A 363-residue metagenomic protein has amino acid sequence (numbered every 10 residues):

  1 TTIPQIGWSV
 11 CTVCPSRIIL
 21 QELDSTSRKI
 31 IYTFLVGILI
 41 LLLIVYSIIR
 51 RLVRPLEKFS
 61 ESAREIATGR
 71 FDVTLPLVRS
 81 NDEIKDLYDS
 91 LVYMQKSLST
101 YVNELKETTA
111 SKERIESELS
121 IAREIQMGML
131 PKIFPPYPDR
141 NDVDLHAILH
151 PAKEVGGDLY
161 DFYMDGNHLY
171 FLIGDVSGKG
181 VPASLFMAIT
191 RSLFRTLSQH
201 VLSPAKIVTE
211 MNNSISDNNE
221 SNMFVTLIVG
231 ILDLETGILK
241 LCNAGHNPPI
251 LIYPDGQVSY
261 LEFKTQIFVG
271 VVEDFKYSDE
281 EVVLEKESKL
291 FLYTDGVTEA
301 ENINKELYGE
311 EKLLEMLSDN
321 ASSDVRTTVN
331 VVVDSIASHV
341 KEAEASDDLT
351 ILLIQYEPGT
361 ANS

Functional and structural regions predicted by a protein language model:
T1-R28: Extracellular/periplasmic juxtamembrane segments that couple receptor/chemosensory ectodomains to their
I3-V10, F71, G166-Y170, E287-K289: Short hydrophobic/glycine-rich mini-motifs in sensory/regulatory modules that couple input to downstream signaling
S16, I84, L91, S97-I115 (+1 more regions): Interdomain signal-transducing alpha-helical coiled-coil linkers
S16-R17, V176-S177, G296-V297: PAS/PAC or PAS-like capping segment
K29, T33, G37-R54: Cytosolic-side ends of inner-membrane transmembrane helices, especially those that anchor bacterial signal-transduction
I48, I228, E280-L292, V297-S363: C-terminal catalytic subdomain
R51-I66, R70-K96, Y101-V102: HAMP signal relay modules and closely related sensory coiled-coil linkers that couple transmembrane inputs to cytosolic
E104-F291, A343-N362: … and, occasionally, acidic/histidine-rich disordered N-termini of signaling adaptors
